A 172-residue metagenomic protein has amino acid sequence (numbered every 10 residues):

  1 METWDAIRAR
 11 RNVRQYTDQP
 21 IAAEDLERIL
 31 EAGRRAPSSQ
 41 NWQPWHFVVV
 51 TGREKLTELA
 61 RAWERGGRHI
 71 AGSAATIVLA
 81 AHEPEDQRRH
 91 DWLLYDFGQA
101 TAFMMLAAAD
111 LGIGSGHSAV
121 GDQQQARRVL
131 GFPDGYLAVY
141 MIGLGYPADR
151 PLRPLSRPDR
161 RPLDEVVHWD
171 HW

Functional and structural regions predicted by a protein language model:
M1-W172: Acidic, surface-exposed loops and disordered segments
